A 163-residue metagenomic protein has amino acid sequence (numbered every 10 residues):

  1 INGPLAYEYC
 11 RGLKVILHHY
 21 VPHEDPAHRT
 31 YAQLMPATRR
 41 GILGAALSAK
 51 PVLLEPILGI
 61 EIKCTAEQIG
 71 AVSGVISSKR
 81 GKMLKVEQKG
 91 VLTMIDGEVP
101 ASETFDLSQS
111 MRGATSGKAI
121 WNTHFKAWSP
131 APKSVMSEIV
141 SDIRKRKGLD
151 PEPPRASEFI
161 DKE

Functional and structural regions predicted by a protein language model:
I1-E163: Accessory interaction regions appended to the cores of large information-processing enzymes
